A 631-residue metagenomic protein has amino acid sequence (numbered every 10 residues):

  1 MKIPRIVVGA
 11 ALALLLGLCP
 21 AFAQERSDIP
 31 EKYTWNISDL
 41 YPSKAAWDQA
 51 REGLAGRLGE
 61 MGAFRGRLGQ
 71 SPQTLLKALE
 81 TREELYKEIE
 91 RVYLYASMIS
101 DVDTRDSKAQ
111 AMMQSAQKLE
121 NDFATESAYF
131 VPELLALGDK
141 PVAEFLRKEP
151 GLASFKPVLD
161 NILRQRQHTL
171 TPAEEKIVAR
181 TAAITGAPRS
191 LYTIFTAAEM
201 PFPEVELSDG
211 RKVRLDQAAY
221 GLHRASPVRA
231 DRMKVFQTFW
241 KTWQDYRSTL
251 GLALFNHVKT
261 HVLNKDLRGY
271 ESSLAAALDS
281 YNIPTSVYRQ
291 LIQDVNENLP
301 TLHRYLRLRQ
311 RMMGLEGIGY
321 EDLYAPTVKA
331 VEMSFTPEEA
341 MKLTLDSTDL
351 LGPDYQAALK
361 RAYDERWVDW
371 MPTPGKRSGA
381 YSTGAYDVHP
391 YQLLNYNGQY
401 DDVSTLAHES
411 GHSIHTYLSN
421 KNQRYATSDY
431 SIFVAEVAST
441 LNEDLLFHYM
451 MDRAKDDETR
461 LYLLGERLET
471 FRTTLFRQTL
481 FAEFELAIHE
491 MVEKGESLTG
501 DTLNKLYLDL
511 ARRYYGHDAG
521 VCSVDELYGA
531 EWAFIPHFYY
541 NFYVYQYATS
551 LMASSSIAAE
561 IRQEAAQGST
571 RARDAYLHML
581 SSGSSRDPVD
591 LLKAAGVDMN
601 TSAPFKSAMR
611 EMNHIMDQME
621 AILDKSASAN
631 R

Functional and structural regions predicted by a protein language model:
V8-C19: Bacterial N-terminal signal peptides
A21-A330, M341, A511, I622-A629: A well-structured
S27-I29, S38-P42, F130, L134 (+11 more regions): C-terminal, non-catalytic "cap/extension" segments appended to globular domains
M333-F335, V368-V388: Catalytic zinc-binding patch centered on the HExxH motif and its immediate surroundings that defines zinc-dependent
F335, D387-A407: Short pre-active-site segment immediately N-terminal to the catalytic Zn-binding motif
D346, L350-A357, T383, H412 (+2 more regions): Conserved helix-loop functional segments at active or binding sites
S404, T416-T440: Post-HEXXH active-site segment of zinc metalloproteases
Y430-T459, R467-E469, T473, S550: Post-HExxH zinc-binding segment in Zn-dependent metallohydrolases
